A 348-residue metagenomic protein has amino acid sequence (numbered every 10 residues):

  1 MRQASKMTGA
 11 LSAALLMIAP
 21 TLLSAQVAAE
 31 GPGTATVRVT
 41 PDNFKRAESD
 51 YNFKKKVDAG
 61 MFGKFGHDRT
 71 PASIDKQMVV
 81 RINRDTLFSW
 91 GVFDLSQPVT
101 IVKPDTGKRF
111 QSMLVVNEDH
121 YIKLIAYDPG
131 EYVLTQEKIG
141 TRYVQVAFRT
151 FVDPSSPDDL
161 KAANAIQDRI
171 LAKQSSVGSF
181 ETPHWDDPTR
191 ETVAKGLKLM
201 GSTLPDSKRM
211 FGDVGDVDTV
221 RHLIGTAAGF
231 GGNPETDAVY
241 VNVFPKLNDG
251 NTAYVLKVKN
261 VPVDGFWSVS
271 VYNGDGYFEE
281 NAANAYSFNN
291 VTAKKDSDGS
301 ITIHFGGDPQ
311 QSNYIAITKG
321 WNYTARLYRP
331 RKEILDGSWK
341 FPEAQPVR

Functional and structural regions predicted by a protein language model:
M1-S12: Bacterial N-terminal signal peptides that target proteins for export
S5-K6, A19, P32-T34: A detector of low-complexity, intrinsically disordered, Ser/Thr/Gly/Pro/Ala-rich segments
A10-T21: Bacterial N-terminal signal peptides
Q26-R348: A compositional/structural signature for long, glycine/proline-rich flexible linkers and loops on extracytoplasmic
